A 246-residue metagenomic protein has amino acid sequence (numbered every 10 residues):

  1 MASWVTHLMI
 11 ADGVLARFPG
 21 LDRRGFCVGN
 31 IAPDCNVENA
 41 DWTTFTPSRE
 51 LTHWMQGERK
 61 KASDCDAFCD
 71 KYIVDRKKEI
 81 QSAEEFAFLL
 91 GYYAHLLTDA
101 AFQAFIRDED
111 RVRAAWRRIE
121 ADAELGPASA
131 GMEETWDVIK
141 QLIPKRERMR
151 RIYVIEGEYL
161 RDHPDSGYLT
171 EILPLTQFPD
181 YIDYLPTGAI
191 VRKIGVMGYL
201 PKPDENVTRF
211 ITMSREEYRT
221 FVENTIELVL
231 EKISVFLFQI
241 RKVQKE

Functional and structural regions predicted by a protein language model:
M1-E246: N-terminal leader/auxiliary helical segments
